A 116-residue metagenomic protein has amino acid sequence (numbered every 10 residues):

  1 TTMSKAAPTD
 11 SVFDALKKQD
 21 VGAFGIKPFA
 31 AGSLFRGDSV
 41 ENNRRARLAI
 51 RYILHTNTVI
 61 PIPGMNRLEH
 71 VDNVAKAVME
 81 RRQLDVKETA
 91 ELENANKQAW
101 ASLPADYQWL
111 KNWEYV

Functional and structural regions predicted by a protein language model:
T1-V116: Beta/alpha (TIM)-barrel catalytic core signal, keyed to glycine-rich beta->alpha loops juxtaposed to Asp/Glu that bind
